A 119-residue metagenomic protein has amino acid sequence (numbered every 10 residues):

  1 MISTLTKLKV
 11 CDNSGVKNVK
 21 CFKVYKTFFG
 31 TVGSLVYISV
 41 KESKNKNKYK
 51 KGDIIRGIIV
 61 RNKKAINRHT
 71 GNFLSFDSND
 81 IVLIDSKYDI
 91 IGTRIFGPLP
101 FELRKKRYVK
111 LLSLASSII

Functional and structural regions predicted by a protein language model:
M1-I119: Ribosome-associated RNA-binding proteins
